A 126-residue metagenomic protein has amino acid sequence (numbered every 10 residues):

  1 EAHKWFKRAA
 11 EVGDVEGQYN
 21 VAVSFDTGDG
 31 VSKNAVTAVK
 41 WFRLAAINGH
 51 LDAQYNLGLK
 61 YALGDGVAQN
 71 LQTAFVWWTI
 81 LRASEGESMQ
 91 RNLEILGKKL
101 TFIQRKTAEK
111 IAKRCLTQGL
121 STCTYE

Functional and structural regions predicted by a protein language model:
E11-V15, T27-D29, N34, I47-L51 (+4 more regions): Short helix-capping/linker turns of helical repeat alpha-solenoids
Q18-Y19, Q54-Y55, T122-E126: Extracellular/mature segments of secreted proteins
N20-T27, Q54-L63, N92-I95: Hydrophobic face of amphipathic alpha-helices that form TPR/SEL1-like repeat modules and related alpha-solenoid
A83-E126: Terminal, low-structured helical/coil segments at or just beyond the last alpha-helical repeat
